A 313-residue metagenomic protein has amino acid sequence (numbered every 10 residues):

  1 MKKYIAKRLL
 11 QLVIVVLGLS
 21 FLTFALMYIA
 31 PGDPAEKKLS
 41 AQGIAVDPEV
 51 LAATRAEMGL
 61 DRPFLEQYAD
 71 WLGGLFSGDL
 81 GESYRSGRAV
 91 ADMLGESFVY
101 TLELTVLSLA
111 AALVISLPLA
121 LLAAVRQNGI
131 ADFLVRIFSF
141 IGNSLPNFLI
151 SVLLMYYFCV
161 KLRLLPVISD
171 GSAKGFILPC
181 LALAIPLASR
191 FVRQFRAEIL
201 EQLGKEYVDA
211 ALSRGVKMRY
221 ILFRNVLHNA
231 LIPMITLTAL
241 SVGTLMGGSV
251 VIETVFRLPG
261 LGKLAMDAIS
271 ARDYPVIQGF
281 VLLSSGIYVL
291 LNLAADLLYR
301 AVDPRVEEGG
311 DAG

Functional and structural regions predicted by a protein language model:
K2-K3, L94, F98-A131, N147 (+1 more regions): Alpha-helical transmembrane segments of integral membrane proteins, especially multi-pass inner/plasma-membrane
A6-V15: N-terminal signal-anchor/signal peptide hydrophobic helix marking the start of the first transmembrane segment
Q11, L19, Q42-G43, A111-A112 (+5 more regions): Transmembrane alpha-helical core residues of multi-pass small-molecule transporters, especially secondary transporters
V16, S20, F24-G32, K37 (+6 more regions): Membrane-embedded alpha-helical segments of multi-pass transporters/permeases
V16-A69, R163-L178: Hydrophobic alpha-helical transmembrane segments of membrane transport/permease proteins and related membrane-embedded
L22-P31, M58-G59, G73, I137-P166 (+1 more regions): Membrane-water interface segments at the C-terminal ends of transmembrane alpha-helices in multi-pass inner-membrane
L60-L117: An internal, D/E-rich "acidic patch" concept
S77, I150-S151, L200: Alpha-helical transmembrane segments and their lipid-water interface positions in multi-pass membrane proteins
